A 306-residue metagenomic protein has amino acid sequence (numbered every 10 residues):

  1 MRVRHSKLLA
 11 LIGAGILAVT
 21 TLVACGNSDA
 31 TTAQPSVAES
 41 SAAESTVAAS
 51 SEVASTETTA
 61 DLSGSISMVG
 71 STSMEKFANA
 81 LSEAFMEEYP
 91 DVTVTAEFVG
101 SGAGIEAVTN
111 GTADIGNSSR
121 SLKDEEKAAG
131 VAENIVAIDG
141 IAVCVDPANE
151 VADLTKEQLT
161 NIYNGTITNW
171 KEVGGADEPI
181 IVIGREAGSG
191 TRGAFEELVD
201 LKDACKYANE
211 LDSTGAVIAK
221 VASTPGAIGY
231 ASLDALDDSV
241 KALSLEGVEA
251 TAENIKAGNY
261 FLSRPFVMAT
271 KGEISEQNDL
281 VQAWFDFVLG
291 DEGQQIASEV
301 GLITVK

Functional and structural regions predicted by a protein language model:
M1-I12: Bacterial Sec-dependent N-terminal signal peptides
V3, G26-K306: Exported/periplasmic ABC-transporter solute-binding proteins
G13-A18: Hydrophobic helical h-region of N-terminal Sec-dependent signal peptides in bacterial secretory/periplasmic proteins
T20-A24: C-terminal motif of bacterial Sec signal peptides marking the signal peptidase cleavage site
